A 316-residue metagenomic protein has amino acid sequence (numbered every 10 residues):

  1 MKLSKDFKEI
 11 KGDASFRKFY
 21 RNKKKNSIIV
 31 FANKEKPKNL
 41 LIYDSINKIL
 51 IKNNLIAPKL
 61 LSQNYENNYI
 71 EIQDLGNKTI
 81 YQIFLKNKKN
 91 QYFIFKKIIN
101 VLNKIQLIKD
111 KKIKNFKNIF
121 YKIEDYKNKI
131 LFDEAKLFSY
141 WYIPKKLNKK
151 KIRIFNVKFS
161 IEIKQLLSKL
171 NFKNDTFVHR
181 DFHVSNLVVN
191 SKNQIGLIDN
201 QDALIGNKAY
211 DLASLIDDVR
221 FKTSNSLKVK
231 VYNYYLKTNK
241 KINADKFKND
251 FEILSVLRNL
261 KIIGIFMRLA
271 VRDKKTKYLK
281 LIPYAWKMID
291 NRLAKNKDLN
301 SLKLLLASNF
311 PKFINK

Functional and structural regions predicted by a protein language model:
M1, D110, K117-N118, K122 (+3 more regions): An alpha-helical support segment within catalytic cores of ATP-dependent transferases
K2-R21: ATP-binding glycine-rich phosphate-binding loop
I10-A14, S62-Y65, L254-S255: A short beta-turn/loop motif at secondary-structure boundaries
F16-K23, I105-Q106, K164-L212, V219-T223: Active-site acidic catalytic loop and adjacent metal/ATP-binding pocket of ATP-dependent phosphoryl transfer enzymes
Y20-D133, N171-F172: ATP-binding pocket architecture of kinase catalytic cores
K136-K146, K208-I242, V256-D273, A285-R292: Active-site activation/catalytic loop segments of kinase-like enzymes and analogous catalytic loops in related
I242-E252: Acidic, serine/threonine- and proline-rich low-complexity regulatory regions
G264-K316: ATP/Mg2+ or Mg2+-diphosphate-binding catalytic cores that bind nucleotide phosphates or diphosphates via glycine-rich
